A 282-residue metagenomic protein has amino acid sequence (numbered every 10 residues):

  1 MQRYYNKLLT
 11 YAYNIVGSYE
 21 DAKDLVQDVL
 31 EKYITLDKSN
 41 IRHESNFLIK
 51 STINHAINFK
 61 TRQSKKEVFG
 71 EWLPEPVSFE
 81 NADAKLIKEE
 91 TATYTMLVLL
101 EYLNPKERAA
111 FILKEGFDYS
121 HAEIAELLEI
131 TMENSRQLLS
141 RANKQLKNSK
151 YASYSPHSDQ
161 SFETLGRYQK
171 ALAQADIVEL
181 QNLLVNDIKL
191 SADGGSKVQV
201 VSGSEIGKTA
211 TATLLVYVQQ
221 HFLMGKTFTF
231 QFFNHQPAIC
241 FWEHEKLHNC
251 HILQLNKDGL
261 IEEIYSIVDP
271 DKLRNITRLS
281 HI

Functional and structural regions predicted by a protein language model:
M1-T10, E20-K23, S39-N40: A short, charge-rich alpha-helical start-of-domain segment used by transcription regulators
L8, A12, A22-Y33, L48-S51 (+3 more regions): Short, small-hydrophobic-rich alpha-helical interface motif
Q27-E44, Q63-S64, S149-S153: Sigma70-family region 2
K50-G70: Arg/Lys-rich amphipathic alpha helix in sigma70-family domain 2
F79-E107, S161-F162, G166, K170: Amphipathic alpha-helical segment used for protein-protein interaction
P105, F117-N134: Helix-turn-helix DNA-binding module
A110-F111: A short pre-motif secondary-structure segment
E126, M132-A212, V216: Solvent-exposed, charged amphipathic helical/linker segments at domain boundaries
